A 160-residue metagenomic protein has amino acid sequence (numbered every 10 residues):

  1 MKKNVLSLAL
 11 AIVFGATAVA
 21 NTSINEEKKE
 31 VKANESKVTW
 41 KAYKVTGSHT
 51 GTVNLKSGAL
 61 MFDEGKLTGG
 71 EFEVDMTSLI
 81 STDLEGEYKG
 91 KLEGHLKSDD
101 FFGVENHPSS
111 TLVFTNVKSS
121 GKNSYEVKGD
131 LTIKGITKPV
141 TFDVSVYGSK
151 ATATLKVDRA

Functional and structural regions predicted by a protein language model:
M1-S7: Positively charged n-region of N-terminal signal peptides that target proteins for export
S7-T17: Bacterial N-terminal signal peptides
V19-A160: Low-complexity, acidic/polar, glycine-enriched regions of mature
